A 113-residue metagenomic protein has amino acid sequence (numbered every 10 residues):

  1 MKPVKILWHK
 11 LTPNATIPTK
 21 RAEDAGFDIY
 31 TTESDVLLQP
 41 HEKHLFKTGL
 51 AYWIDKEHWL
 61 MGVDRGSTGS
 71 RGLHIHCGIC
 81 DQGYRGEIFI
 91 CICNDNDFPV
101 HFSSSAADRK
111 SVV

Functional and structural regions predicted by a protein language model:
M1-V113: DUTPase catalytic domain/fold
